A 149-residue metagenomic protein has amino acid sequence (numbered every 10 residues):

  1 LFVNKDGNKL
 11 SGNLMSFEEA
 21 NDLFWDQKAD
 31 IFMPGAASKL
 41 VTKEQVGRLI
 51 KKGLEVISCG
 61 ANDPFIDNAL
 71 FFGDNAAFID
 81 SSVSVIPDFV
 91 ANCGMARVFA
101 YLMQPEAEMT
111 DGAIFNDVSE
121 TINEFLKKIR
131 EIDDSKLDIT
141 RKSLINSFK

Functional and structural regions predicted by a protein language model:
L1-K28: Glycine-rich phosphate/diphosphate-binding loop of Rossmann-like nucleotide-binding domains
S11-F17, M33-V41, A61-I66: A general structural motif
E19-A29, K39-I57: Rossmann-fold NAD(P) dinucleotide-binding segment
I50-K149: Adenosine-phosphate binding glycine-rich loop
